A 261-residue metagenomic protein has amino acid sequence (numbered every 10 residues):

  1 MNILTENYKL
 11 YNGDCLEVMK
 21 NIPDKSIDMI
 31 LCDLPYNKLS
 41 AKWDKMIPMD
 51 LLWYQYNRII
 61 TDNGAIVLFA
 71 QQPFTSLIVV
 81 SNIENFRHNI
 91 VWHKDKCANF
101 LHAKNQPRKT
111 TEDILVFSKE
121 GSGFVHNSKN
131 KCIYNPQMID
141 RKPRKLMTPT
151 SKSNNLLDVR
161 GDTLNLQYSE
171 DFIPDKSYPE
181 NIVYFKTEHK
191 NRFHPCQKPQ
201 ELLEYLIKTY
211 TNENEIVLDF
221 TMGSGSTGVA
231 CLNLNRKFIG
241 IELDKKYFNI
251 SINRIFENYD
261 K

Functional and structural regions predicted by a protein language model:
N2-G240, K246-N249, N258: Core catalytic lobe of class I
K261: Acidic two-metal-ion nuclease catalytic site recognized across multiple nuclease folds, prominently DnaQ/RNase D-T
